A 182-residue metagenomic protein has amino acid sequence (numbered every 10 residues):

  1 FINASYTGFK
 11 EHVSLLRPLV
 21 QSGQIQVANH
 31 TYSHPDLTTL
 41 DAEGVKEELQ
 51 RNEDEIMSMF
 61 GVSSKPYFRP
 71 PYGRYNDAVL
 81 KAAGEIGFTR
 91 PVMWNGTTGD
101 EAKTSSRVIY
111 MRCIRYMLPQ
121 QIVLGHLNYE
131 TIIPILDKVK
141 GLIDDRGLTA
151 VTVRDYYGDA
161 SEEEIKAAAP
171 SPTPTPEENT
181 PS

Functional and structural regions predicted by a protein language model:
F1-D36, G44, E48-K65, Y156-G158: Active-site beta->alpha N-cap acidic-glycine motif
F1-I2, Q26-T31, P66-P70, R90-N95 (+2 more regions): Structural recognition of the beta-strand scaffold that forms the well-ordered cores of secreted hydrolase catalytic
N3-E11, D36-L40, R69-Y75, G99-T104 (+1 more regions): Acidic-and-aromatic substrate-binding clefts and catalytic sites of carbohydrate-active enzymes
T7, T131-S182: C-terminal domain-boundary segment and adjacent tail
S14, E43, E47-Q50, D54 (+8 more regions): Solvent-exposed, polar/charged alpha-helical surfaces in well-ordered, non-transmembrane soluble domains, broadly
S58-A83: Basic- and aromatic-lined ligand-binding clefts that recognize polyanionic substrates
M59-V62, G87, I143-L148: Short helix-capping segments at alpha-helix termini
R74, V79-Y116, L148-A160: His/Asp/Glu-enriched short active-site or ligand-binding loop at hydrolase and phosphoryl-transfer sites
